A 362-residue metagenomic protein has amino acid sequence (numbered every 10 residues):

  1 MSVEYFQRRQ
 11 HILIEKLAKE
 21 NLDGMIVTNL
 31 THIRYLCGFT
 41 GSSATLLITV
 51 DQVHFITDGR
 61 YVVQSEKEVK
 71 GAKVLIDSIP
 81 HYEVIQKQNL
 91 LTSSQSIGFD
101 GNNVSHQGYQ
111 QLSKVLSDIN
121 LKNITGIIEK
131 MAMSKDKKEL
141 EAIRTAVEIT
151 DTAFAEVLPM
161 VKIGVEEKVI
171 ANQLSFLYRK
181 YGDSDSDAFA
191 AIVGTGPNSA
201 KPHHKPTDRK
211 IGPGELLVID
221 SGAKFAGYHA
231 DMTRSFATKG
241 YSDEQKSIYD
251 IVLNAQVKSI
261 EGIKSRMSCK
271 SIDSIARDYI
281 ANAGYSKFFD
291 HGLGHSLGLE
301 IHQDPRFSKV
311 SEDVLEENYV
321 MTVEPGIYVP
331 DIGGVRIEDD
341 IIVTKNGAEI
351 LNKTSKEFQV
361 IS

Functional and structural regions predicted by a protein language model:
M1-S362: Active-site neighborhoods and metal-handling regions in enzymes and metal-associated proteins
